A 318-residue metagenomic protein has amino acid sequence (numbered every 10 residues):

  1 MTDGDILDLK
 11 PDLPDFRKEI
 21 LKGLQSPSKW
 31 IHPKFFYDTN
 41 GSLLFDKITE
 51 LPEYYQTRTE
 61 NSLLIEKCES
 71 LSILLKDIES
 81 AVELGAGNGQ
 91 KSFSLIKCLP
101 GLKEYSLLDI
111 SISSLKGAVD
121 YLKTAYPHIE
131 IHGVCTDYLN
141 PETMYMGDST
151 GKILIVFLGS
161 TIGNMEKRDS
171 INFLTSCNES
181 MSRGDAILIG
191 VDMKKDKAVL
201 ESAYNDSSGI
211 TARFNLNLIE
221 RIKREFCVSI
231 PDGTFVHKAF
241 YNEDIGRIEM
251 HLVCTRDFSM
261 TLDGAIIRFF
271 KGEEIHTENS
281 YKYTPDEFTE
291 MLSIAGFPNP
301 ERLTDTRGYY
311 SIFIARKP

Functional and structural regions predicted by a protein language model:
M1-K34, S42: N-terminal auxiliary segments of SAM/dcSAM-dependent transferases
K29-L75: Class I SAM-dependent methyltransferase Rossmann-like catalytic core, especially the SAM/SAH-binding loop
D77-G87: Conserved class I S-adenosyl-L-methionine
N88-G101: Conserved SAM-binding loop of SAM-dependent methyltransferases across substrates and taxa, primarily the Class I
L108-I112: Conserved SAM/SAH-binding beta-strand->alpha-helix loop
I171-R183: A short glycine-rich, Lys/Arg-flanked "PGG" loop and its adjoining helix->strand segment in the class I
S180-K194: Conserved beta-strand signature within the Rossmann-like core of class I S-adenosyl-L-methionine
E201-Y281, P285, T289-A295: Substrate-binding/catalytic lobe of Class I Rossmann-like enzymes that use SAM or dcSAM, i.e., the mid-to-C-terminal
